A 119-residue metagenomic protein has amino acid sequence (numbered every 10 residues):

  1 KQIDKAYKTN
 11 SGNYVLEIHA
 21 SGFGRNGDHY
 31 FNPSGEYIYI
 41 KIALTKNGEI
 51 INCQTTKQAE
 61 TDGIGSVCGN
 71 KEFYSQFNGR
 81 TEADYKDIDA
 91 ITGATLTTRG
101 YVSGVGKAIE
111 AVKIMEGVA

Functional and structural regions predicted by a protein language model:
K1-A119: Flexible, solvent-exposed loop/hinge segments and secondary-structure transition points
